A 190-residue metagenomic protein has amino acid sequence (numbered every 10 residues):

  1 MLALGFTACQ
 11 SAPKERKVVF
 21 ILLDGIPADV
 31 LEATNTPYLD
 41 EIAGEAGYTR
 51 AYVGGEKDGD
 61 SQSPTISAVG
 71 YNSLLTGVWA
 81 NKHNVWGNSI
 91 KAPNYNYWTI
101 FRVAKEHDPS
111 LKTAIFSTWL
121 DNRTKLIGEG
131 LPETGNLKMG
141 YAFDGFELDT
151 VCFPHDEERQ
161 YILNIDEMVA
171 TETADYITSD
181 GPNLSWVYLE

Functional and structural regions predicted by a protein language model:
M1-K14: Bacterial Sec-dependent N-terminal signal peptides
S11-E15, A33, T65-A68, E106-D108 (+1 more regions): Extracellular/periplasmic catalytic domains that process cell-envelope and extracellular macromolecules
P13, K17, G25, D29-A33 (+4 more regions): Soluble non-cytosolic domains of exported or imported proteins
E15-A28, I42-A43, L74, A104 (+1 more regions): Beta-strand elements within well-structured catalytic alpha/beta cores of enzymes that handle phosphate/sulfate esters
L22, Y52-G54, S117, Y188: Residue-level recognition of beta-strand->loop/alpha-helix junctions
D29-I66, G77, A114: Short, structured active-site-proximal loop/turn typified by the sulfatase FGly-forming signature C/S-X-P-X-R
L31, S61-N94: N-terminal/domain-start segments enriched in small and hydrophobic, helix-friendly residues, covering either
V78-E190: His/Asp/Glu-rich, glycine-adjacent segments that coordinate divalent cations and/or stabilize oxyanion chemistry on
